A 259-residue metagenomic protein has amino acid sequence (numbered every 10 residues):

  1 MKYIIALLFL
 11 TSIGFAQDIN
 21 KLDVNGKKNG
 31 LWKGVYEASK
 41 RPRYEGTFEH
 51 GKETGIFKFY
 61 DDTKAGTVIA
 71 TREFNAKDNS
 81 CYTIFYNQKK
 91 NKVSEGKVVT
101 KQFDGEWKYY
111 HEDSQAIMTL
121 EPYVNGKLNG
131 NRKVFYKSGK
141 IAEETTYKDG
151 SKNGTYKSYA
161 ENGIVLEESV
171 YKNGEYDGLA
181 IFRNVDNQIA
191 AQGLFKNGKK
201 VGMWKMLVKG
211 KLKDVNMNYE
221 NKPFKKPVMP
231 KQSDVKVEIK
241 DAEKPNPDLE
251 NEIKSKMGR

Functional and structural regions predicted by a protein language model:
Y3-I13: Sec-dependent N-terminal signal peptides
F15-R259: Glycine/tyrosine- and acidic-biased, solvent-exposed loop/turn segments at the edges of beta-strands
